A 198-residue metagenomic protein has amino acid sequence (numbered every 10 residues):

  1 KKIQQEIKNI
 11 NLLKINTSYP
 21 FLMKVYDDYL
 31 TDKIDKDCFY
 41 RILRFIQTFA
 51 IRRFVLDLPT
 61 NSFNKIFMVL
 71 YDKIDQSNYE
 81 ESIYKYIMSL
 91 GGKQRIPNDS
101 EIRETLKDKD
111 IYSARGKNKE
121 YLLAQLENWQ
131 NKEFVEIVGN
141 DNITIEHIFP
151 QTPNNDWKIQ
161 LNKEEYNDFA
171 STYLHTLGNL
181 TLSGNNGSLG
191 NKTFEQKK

Functional and structural regions predicted by a protein language model:
K1-E120: A cross-family structural signal marking well-folded subdomains
E80-K198: Betabetaalpha-Me/HNH-type nuclease active-site subdomain
